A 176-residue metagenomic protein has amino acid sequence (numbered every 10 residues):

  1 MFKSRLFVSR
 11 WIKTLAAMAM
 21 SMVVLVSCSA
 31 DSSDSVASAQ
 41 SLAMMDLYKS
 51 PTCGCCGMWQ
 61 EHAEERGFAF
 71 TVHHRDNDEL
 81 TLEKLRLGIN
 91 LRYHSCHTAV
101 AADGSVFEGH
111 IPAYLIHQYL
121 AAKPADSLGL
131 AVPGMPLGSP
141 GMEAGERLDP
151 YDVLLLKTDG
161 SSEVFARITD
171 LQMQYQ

Functional and structural regions predicted by a protein language model:
F2-A16: Bacterial N-terminal signal peptides that target proteins for export
S21-M22, D46: Residue-level signal for mature regions of secreted extracellular proteins and peptides
V24-S27: C-terminal motif of bacterial Sec signal peptides marking the signal peptidase cleavage site
S29-D31: Bacterial signal peptide processing site
S38-R66, A101: Local sequence-structure signature of Cys/Sec-based thiol-disulfide redox active-site neighborhoods
Y48-S50, H73-R75, H110, P133-M135: Active-site-proximal beta-strand/loop segments in catalytic clefts of secreted hydrolases
Q60-L82: Conserved helix-turn-beta segment immediately C-terminal to the redox Cys motif in thioredoxin-like folds
L85-R86, L91-Q176: Thiol/selenol-based redox catalytic cores and closely related redox-interacting motifs
